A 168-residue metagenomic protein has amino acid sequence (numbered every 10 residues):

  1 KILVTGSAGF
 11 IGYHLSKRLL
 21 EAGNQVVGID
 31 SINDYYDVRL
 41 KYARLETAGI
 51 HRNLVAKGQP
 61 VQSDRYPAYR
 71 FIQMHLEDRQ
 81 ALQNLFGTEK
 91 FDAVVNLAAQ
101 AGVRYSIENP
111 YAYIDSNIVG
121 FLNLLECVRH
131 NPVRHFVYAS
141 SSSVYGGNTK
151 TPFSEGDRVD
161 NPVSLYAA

Functional and structural regions predicted by a protein language model:
K1-A168: N-terminal Rossmann-like NAD(P)+-binding domain of SDR-like oxidoreductases, especially those catalyzing
